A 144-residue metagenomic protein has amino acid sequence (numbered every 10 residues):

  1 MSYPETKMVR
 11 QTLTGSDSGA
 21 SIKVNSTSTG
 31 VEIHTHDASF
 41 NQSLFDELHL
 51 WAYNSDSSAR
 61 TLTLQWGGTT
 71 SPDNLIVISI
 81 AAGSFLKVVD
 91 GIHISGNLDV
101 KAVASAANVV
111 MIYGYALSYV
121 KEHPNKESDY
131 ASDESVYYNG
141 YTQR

Functional and structural regions predicted by a protein language model:
M1-S43, A104-R144: C-terminal interaction-tip segments
F40-H49, H93-S95: Short, solvent-exposed loop/turn segments enriched in Ser/Thr/Gly
D46-L48, S58-L62, N108-I112: Short beta-strand/loop motifs in extracellular/secreted proteins, especially within beta-sandwich accessory domains
L48-Y53, V100-A102: Buried hydrophobic-core signal for structured, non-transmembrane domains
S55-V77: Short, surface-exposed beta-strand/strand-loop-strand elements in extracellular ectodomains
I78-F85: Short proline/glycine- and polar residue-rich coil/turn motifs
F85-G91: Exposed aromatic-hydrophobic patches
I92-V109: Noncatalytic modules at the cell exterior or secretory-pathway interfaces, chiefly beta-strand-rich lectin/adhesion
